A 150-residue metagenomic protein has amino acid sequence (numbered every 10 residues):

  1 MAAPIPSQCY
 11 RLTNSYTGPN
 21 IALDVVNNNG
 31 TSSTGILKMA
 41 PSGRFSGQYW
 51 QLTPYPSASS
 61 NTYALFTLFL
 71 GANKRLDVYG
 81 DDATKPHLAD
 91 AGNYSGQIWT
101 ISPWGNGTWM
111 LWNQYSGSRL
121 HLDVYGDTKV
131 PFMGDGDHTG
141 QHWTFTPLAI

Functional and structural regions predicted by a protein language model:
M1-I150: Lectin-like carbohydrate-binding module/patch detector with strong preference for beta-trefoil
